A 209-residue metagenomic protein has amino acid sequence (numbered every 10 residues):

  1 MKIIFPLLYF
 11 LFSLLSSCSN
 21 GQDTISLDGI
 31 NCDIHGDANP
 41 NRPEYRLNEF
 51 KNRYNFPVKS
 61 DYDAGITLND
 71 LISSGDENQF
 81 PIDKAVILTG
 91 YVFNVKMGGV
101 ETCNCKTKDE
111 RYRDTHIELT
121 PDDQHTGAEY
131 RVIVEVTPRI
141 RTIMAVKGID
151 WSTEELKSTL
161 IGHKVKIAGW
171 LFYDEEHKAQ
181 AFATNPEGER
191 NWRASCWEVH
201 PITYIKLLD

Functional and structural regions predicted by a protein language model:
M1-I4: Positively charged n-region of N-terminal signal peptides that target proteins for export
S16-S17: C-terminal motif of bacterial Sec signal peptides marking the signal peptidase cleavage site
G21-D209: OB-fold and OB-like single-stranded nucleic-acid-recognition modules and their adjacent interaction interfaces
